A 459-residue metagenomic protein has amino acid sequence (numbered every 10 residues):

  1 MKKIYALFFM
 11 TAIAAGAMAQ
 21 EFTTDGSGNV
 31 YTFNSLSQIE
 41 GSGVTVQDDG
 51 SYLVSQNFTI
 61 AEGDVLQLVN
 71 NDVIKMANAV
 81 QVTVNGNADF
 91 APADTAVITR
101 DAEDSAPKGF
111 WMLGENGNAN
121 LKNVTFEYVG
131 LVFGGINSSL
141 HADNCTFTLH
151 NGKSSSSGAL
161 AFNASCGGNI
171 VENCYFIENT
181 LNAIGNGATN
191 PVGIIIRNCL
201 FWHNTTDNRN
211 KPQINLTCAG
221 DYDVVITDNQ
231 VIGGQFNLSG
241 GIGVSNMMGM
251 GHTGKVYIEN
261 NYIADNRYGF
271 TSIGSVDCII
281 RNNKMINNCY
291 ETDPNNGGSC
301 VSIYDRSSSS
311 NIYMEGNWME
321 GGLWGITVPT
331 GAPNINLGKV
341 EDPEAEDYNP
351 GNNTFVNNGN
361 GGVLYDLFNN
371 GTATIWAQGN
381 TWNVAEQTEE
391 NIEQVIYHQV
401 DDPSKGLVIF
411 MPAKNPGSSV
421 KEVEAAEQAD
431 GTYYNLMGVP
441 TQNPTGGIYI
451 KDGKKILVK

Functional and structural regions predicted by a protein language model:
M1-F22, V420: Bacterial Sec-dependent N-terminal signal peptides
K2-K3, I448-K459: C-terminal tail/sorting-segment detector
Q20-V276, N287-M314, G321-I335, K339-D366 (+3 more regions): Beta-strand/loop edge motif enriched in small/polar residues
T32, P440-Q442, L457: A sequence-level detector of short linear motifs
D48, Q378, L436-G438, K451: Short, ordered coil/turn segments that flank beta-strands lining enzyme active or ligand-binding pockets
G50, T445-Y449: A glycine-anchored, Pro-Gly-centered beta-turn/N-cap motif
N78, N435-N443: C-terminal trimerization/auto-chaperone modules of long, extracellular attachment fibers and adhesins
K414-M437: Residue-level detector of functionally pivotal "anchor" positions at catalytic/ligand-binding pockets or at interdomain
